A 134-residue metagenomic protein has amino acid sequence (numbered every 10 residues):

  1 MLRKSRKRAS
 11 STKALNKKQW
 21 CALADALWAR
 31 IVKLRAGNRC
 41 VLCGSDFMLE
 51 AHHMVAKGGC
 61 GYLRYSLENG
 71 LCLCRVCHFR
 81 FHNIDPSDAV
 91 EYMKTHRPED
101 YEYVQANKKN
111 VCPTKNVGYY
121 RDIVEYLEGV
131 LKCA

Functional and structural regions predicted by a protein language model:
M1-I31, G44-F47, D100-A134: A boundary/linker detector
K33-N38, S66-G70: Short metal-coordination and nucleic-acid-contact micro-motifs, chiefly zinc-binding Cys/His arrays
R39, E50, L73: The −1 position to Zn-ligating cysteines in a subset of zinc-ribbon hairpins
V41-G44, V76: Short, cysteine/histidine-rich loop/knuckle motifs that typically chelate Zn2+
F47-A51, N83: Short, non-ligating residues that shape and space the ligands of small metal-coordination modules and catalytic
V55-N69: Short linker/helix segments within small regulatory modules
N69-K94, P98: Short Cys/His-centered divalent metal-binding micro-motifs
